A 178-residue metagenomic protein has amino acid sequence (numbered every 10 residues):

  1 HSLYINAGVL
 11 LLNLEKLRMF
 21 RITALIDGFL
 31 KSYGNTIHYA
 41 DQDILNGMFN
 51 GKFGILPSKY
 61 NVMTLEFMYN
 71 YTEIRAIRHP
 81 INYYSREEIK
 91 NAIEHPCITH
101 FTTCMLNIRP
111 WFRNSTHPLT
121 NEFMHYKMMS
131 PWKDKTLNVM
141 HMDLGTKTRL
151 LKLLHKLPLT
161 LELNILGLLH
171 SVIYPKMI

Functional and structural regions predicted by a protein language model:
S2-V9: A recurrent flexible, glycine/aromatic-enriched loop bordering the glycosyltransferase active site that acts as
A7, L14-I178: A glycosyltransferase accessory/donor-loop signature
